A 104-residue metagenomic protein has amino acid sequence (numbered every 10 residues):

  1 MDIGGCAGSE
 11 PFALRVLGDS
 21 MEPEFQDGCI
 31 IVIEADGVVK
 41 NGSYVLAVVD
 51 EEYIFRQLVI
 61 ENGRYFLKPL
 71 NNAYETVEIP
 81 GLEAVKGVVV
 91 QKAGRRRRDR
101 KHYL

Functional and structural regions predicted by a protein language model:
G4-L104: Acidic/glycine-rich C-terminal interaction modules and beta/coil loop segments that lie outside canonical DNA-binding
